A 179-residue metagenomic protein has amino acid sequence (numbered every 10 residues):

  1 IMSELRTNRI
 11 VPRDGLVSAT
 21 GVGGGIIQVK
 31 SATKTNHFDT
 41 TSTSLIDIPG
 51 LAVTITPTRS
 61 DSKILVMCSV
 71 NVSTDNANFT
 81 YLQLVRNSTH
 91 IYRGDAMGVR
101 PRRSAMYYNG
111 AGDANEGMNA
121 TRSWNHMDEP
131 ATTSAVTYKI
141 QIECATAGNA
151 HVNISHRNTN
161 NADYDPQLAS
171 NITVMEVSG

Functional and structural regions predicted by a protein language model:
S3-G179: Surface-exposed molecular-recognition determinants
